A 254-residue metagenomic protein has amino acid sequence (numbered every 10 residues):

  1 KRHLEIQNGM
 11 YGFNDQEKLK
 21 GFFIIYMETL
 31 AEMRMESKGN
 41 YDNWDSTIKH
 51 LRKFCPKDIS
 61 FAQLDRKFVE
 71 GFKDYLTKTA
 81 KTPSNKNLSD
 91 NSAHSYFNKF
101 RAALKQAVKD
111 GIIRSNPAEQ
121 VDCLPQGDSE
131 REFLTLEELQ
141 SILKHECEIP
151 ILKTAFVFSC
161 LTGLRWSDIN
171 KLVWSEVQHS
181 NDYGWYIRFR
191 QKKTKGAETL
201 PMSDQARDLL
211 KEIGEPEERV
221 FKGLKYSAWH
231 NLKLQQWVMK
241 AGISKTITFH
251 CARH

Functional and structural regions predicted by a protein language model:
K1, I6-F13, R207, F249-H254: Short, intrinsically disordered, charge-balanced linker/junction segments flanking boundaries in proteins
L4-N85: Basic/aromatic-enriched alpha-helical hairpins
N43, T47, F68, K99 (+6 more regions): Charged catalytic carboxylate motif
H50-K53, K57-E70, K78-E119, R165-S167 (+1 more regions): N-terminal DNA-binding recognition helix of tyrosine site-specific recombinases/integrases
L64, S95, L152, L224-A228 (+1 more regions): Short basic/aromatic active-site micro-motif
N87-D90, H94-Y96, K109, I113-W166 (+4 more regions): Basic, Lys/Arg- and aromatic-enriched nucleic-acid-binding interface segment
Q120-E132, L136, K171-E212: Conserved tyrosine-mediated DNA breakage-rejoining catalytic core shared by Y-recombinases
Q191-Q236, T248: C-terminal catalytic core of Y-nucleophile DNA break-rejoin enzymes
